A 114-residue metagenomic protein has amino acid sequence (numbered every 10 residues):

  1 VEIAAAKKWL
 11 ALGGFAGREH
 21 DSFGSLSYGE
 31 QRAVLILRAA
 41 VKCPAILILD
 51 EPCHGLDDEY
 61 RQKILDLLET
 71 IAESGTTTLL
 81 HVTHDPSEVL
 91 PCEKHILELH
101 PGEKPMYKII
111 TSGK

Functional and structural regions predicted by a protein language model:
E2-R18: Conserved ABC ATPase "signature" region
S22-L26: Conserved ABC ATPase signature
I36: Hydrophobic anchor residue at the start of the ABC signature
C43: Conserved catalytic motifs of ABC-family nucleotide-binding domains
L47-E51: Catalytic Walker B motif of ABC-type/P-loop ATPase nucleotide-binding domains
D57: ABC-family nucleotide-binding domains
V82-H84: H-loop/switch region of ABC-family ATPase nucleotide-binding domains
